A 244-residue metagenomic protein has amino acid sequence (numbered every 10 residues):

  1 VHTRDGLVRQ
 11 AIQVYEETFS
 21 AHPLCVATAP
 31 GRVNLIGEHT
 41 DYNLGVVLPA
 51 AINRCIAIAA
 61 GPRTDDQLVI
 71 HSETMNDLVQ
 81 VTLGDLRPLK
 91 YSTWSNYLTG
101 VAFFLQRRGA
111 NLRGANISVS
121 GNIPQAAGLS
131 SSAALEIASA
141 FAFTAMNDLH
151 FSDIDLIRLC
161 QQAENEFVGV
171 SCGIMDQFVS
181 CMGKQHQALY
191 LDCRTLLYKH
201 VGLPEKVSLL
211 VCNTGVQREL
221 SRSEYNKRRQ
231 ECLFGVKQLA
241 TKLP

Functional and structural regions predicted by a protein language model:
V1-R32, A57, G61-Y91, Q187-P244: C-terminal nucleotide
P23, Y42-V46, L83-Y91, G121-L129 (+1 more regions): A short glycine/serine-rich beta->alpha loop
T28, R32-L44, N122-S139: Glycine/serine-rich anion-binding loops at beta->alpha junctions that coordinate negatively charged ligand groups
L44-A51, R228-R229: Short Gly/aromatic-enriched secondary-structure transition segments
V69-H71, G114-G121, F151-Q162: Beta-strand segments within the central parallel beta-sheet cores of soluble alpha/beta enzyme folds
L89-P124: Helix-rich "cap/lid" substructures immediately adjacent to catalytic or cofactor-binding pockets
A127-V211: Fold-level recognition of mixed alpha/beta catalytic cores in primary-metabolism enzymes, strongest
